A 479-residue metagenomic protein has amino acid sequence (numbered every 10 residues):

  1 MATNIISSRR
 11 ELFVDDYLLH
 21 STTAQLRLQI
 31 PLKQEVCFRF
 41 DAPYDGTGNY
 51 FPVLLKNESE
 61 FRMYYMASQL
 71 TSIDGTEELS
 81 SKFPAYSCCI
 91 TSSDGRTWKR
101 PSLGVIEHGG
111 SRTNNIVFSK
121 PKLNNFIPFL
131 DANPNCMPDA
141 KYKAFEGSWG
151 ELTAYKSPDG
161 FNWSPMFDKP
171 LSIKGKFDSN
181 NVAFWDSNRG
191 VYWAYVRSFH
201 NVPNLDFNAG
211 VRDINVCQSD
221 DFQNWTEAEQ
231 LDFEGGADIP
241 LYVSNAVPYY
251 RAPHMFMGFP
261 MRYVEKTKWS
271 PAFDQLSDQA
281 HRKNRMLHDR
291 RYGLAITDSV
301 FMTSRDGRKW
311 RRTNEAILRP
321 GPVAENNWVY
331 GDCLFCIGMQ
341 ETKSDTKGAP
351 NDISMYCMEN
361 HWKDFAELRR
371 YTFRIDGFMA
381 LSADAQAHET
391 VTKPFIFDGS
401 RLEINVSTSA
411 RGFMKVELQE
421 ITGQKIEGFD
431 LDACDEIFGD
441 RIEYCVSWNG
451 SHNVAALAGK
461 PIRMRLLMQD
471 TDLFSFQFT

Functional and structural regions predicted by a protein language model:
M1-T479: Carbohydrate-active catalytic/glycan-binding domains of CAZyme proteins, especially the secreted or lumenal ectodomains
